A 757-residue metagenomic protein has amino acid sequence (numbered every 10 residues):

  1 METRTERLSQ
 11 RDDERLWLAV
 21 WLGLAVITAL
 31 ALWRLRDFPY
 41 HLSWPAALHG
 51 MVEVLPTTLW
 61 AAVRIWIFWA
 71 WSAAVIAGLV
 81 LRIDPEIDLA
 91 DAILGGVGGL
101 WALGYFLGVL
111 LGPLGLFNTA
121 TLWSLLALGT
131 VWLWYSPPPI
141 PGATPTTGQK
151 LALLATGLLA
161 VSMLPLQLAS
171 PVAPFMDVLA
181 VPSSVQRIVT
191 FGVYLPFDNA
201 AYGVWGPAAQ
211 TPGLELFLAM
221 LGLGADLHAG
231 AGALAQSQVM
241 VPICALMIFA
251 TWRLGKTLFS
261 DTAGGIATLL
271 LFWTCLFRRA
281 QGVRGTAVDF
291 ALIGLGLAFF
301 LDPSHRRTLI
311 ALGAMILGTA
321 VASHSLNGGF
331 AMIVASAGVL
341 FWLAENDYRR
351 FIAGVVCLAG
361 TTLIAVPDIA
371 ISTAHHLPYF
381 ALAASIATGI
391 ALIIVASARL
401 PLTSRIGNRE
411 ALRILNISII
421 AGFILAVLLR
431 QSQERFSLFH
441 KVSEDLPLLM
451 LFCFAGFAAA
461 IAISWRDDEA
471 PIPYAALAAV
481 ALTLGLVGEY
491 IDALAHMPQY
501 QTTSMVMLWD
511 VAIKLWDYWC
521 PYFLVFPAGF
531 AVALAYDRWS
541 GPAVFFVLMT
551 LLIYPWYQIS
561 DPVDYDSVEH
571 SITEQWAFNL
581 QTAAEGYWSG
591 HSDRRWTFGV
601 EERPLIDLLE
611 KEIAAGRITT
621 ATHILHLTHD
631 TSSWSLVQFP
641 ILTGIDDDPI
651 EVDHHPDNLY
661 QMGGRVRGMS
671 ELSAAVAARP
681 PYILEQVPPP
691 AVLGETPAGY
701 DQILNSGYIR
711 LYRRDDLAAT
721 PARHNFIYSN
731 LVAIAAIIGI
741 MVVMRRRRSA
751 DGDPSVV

Functional and structural regions predicted by a protein language model:
M1-P145, A344, I352-F436, R713-V757: Membrane-embedded, hydrophobic transmembrane alpha-helices
V54, T58-L59, L114-F117, Y202 (+9 more regions): Membrane-helix boundary/interfacial segments in multi-pass membrane proteins
I83, I293-I310, A320, L340-D347 (+1 more regions): Membrane-interface transmembrane helices that cradle and orient dolichyl/undecaprenyl
A143-Q149, E345-I352, L400-L415, F457-P498 (+3 more regions): Membrane-interface helix-loop-helix junctions at transmembrane boundaries of multi-pass membrane enzymes, predominantly
K150-G294, G586-W596, L627: Active-site lumenal/periplasmic loops and adjacent helix-entry segments of GT-C-fold, multi-pass membrane
F299, L309-S325, L358-A365: Membrane-interface alpha helices of multi-pass inner-membrane proteins
L358-T362, N416-I420, A470-A476, A531-E569 (+1 more regions): Signature aromatic-anchored transmembrane alpha helix within multi-pass, membrane-resident enzymes that catalyze glycan
T550-I737, M741: Extracytoplasmic
